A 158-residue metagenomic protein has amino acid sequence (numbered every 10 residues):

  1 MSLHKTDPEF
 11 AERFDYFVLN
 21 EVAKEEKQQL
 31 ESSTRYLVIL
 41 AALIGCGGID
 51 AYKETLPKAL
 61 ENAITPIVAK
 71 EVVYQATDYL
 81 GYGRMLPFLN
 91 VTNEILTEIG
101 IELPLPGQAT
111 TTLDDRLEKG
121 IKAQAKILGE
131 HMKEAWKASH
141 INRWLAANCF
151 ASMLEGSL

Functional and structural regions predicted by a protein language model:
M1-T34, C46, K53, P57-E61 (+1 more regions): Acidic, glycine/proline-rich low-complexity segments that act as flexible tails and inter-domain linkers
T34-L43, L56, A69-V73: Short, structured motif recognition centered on aromatic/hydrophobic residues
A42-I49, G81: Short alpha-helix boundary/capping elements
A51, E71, T77-G83: Substrate/cofactor-recognition hotspot
I64-V68: Winged helix-turn-helix DNA-binding recognition segment
